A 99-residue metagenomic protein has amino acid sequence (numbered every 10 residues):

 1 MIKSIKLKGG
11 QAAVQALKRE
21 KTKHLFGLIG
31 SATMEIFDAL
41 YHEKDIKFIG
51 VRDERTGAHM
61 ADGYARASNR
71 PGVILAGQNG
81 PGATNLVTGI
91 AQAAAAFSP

Functional and structural regions predicted by a protein language model:
M1-P99: N-terminal alpha/beta PP-like core and its mobile active-site loop of ThDP/TPP-dependent enzymes
